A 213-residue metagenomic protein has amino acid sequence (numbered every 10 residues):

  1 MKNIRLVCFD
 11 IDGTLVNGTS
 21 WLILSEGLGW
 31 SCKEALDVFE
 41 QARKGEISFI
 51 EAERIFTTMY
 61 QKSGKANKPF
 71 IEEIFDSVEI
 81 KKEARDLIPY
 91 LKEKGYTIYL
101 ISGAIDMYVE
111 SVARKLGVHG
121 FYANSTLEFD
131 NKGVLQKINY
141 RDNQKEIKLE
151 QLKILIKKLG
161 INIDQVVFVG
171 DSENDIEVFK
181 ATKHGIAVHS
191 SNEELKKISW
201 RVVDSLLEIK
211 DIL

Functional and structural regions predicted by a protein language model:
K2, K94-Y96, L155-I163, A181: Glycine-rich phosphate-binding loop signature in dinucleotide/nucleotide-binding domains
K2, L6-V118, Y122-S125: Alpha-helical substrate-recognition element adjacent to the catalytic core
T19, I147-E150, D204: Conserved active-site and cofactor/substrate-binding residues in soluble primary-metabolism enzymes
E83-D86, Q151-I154, E208: Well-ordered alpha-helical segments embedded in enzymatic catalytic cores
I98, S102-G103, I163-D204: Acidic, Mg2+-coordinating phosphoryl-transfer loop and its flanking beta/alpha structural elements, shared across
S111-V166: Substrate-recognition "cap/lid" segment bordering the active-site pocket of phosphatases
F121-Y122, W200-E208: Short acidic-hydrophobic, aromatic-tinged amphipathic segments that line or gate anion-handling sites
F129-Q136, L195-V202, D211-L213: Short, charged, surface-exposed secondary-structure boundary motifs
